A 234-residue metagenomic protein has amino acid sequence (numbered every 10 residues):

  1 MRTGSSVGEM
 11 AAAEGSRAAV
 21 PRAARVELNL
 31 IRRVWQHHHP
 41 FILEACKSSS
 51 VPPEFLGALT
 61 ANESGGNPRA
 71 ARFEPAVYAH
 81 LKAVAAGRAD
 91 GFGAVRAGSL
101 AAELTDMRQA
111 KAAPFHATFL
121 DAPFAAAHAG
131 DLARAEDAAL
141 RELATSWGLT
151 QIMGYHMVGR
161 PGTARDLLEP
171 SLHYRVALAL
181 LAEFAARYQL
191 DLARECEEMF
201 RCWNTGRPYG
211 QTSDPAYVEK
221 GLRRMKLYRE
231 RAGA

Functional and structural regions predicted by a protein language model:
M1, V20-P21: C-terminal assembly and membrane-engagement modules of membrane-active proteins
T3-G4, A13: Short, compositionally biased, intrinsically disordered N-terminal export/targeting signals, typified by the non-Sec
S6-G8: Intrinsically disordered, low-structural-confidence terminal and linker regions
G15, P21-A234: Catalytic glycan-binding domains that act on GlcNAc-containing polysaccharides
